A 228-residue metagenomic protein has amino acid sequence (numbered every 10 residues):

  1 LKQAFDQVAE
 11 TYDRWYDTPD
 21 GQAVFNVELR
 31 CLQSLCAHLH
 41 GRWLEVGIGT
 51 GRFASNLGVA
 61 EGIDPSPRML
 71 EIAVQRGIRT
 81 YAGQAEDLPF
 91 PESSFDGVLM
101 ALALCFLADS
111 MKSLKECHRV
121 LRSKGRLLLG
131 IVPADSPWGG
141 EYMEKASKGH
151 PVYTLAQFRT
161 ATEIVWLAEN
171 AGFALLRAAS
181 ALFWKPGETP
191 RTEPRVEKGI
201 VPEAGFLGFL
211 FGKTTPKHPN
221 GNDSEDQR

Functional and structural regions predicted by a protein language model:
L1-L39, R52-N56, I72, E188-R191 (+1 more regions): Conserved class I S-adenosyl-L-methionine
L44-D87: Class I SAM-dependent methyltransferase SAM/SAH-binding core
L99: A conserved beta-strand element that flanks and buttresses the S-adenosyl-L-methionine
L102-C105: Short catalytic micro-motifs in class I SAM-dependent methyltransferases
M111-S123: A short glycine-rich, Lys/Arg-flanked "PGG" loop and its adjoining helix->strand segment in the class I
R126-L155: Conserved class I S-adenosyl-L-methionine
L155-A178: Short alpha-helix
L175-R228: A C-terminal cap/extension of S-adenosyl-L-methionine-dependent methyltransferases that defines the acceptor-substrate
